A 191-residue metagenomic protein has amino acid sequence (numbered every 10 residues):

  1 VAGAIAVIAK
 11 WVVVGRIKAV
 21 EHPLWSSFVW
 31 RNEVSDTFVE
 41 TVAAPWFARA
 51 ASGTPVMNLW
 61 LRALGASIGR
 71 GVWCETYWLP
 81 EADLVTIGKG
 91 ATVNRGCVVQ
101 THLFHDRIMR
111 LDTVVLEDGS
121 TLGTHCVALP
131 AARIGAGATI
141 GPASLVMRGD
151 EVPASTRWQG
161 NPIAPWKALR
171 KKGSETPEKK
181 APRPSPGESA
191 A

Functional and structural regions predicted by a protein language model:
V1-G65, D150, A154-A191: Terminal amphipathic alpha-helical/low-complexity segments used for targeting or macromolecular assembly
A19, K89-R183, E188-A191: Glycine-rich hexapeptide-repeat left-handed beta-helix
W46-F47, A51-C74, W78-P80, V93 (+1 more regions): Non-transmembrane accessory domains of multi-pass membrane transporters/channels
P80-A82, I87: Short, solvent-exposed polar/charged micro-motifs at secondary-structure junctions
